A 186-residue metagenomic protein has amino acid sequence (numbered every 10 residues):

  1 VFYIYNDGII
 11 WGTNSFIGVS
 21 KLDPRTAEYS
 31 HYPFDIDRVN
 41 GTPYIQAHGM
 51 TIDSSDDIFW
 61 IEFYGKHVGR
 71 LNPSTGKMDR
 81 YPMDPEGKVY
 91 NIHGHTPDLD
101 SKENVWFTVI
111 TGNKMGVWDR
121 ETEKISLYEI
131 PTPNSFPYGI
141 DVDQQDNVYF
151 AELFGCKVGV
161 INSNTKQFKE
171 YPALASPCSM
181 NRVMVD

Functional and structural regions predicted by a protein language model:
V1-N6, D37-S54, E86-K102, T132-Q145 (+1 more regions): Beta-rich, blade/repeat-based domains predominating in secreted/periplasmic proteins but also intracellular
I10-F16, I58-Y64, V105-T111, V148-F154: Conserved beta-strand positions in repeat-built beta-propeller and related beta-rich domains
I17-S20, K66-R70, N113-V117, C156-V160: A short loop-to-beta-strand structural motif that recurs across blades of beta-propeller domains
L22, H31, P43-Q46, R80-M83 (+6 more regions): Peripheral, non-catalytic segments of secretory and membrane proteins
D23-A27, N72-G76, D119-E123, N162-K166: Short loop/turn segments that connect beta-strands within beta-propeller blades
S30-I36, D79-P85, S126-I130, K169-A173: Beta-propeller fold detector
H93-H95, I110-N113, R120, S126-D141 (+1 more regions): Eukaryotic tandem repeat interaction scaffolds
A151-V185: Ankyrin-repeat and related helical/solenoid repeat scaffolds used for protein-protein interactions
